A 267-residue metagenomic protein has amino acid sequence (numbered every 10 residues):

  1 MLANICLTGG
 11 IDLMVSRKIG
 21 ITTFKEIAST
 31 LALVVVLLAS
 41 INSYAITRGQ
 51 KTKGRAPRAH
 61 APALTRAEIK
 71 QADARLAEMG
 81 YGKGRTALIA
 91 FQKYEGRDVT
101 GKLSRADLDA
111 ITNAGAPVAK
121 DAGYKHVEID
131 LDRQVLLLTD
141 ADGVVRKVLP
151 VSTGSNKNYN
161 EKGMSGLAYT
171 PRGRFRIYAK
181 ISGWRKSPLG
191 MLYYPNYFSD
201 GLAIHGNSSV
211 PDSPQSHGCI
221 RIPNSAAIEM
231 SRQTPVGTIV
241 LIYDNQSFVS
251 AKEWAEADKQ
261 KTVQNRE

Functional and structural regions predicted by a protein language model:
M1-T23: N-terminal secretory signal peptides that target proteins for export/translocation
T30-A39: Bacterial N-terminal signal peptides
A45-Q50, G54-A59, K120-A122, L167-R172 (+1 more regions): Exported/periplasmic cell-wall-interacting domains
H60-T100: A short amphipathic alpha-helical interaction element
E68-A72, G84-A87, L103, D107 (+2 more regions): Stable alpha-helical elements in mature extracytoplasmic
L76-G80, Q92-V99, G115, D140 (+4 more regions): Sec/Tat-exported extracytoplasmic proteins
A90-G123: Extracellular LysM carbohydrate-binding repeats and other cell-envelope/extracellular binding modules
T112-K157: A structural motif detector for short, solvent-exposed N-terminal "entry" segments of globular domains
